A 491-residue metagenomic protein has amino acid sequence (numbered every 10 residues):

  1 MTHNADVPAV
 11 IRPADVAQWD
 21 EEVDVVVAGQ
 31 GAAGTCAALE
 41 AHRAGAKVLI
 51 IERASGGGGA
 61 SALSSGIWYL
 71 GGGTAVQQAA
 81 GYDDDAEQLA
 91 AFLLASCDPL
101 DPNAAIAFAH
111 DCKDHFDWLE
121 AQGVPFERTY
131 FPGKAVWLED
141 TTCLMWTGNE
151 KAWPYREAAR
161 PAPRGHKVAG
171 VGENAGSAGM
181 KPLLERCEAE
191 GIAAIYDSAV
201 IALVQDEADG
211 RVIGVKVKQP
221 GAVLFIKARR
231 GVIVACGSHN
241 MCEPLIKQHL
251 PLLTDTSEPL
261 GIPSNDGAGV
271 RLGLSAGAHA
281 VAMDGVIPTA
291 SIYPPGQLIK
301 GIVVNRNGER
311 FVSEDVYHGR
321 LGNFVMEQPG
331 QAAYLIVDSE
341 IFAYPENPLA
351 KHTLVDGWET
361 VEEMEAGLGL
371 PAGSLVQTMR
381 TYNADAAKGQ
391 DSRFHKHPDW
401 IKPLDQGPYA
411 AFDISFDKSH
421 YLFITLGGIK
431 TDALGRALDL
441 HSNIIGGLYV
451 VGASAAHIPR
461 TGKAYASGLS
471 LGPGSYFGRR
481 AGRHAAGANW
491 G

Functional and structural regions predicted by a protein language model:
M1-V25, R43, A456-P459, G487-W490: Extreme N-terminal leader/targeting segments of oxidoreductases
V25-I50: N-terminal Rossmann-like FAD-binding beta1-loop-alpha1 element of flavoenzymes
A54-A80: Conserved N-terminal glycine-rich FAD pyrophosphate-binding loop of Rossmann-like flavoproteins
A107-V223, E243-P244, M379, A386-F412: Conserved redox-cofactor binding core of oxidoreductases
N174, Q219-A290, L471-G474, R480 (+1 more regions): Glycine-rich loop(s) and the adjacent beta-strand/alpha-helix scaffold that form part
A202, R211, S374-G462: A glycine-rich dinucleotide-binding beta-alpha-beta segment and adjacent secondary-structure elements that constitute
D266, V270-L272, A276-S374: An anion/pyrophosphate-binding glycine-rich loop and adjacent beta-alpha core in soluble alpha-beta enzymes
E327-K418, H484, A488: Helix-rich C-terminal "cap"/substrate-channel and partner-interaction subdomain that packs against the flavin-binding
